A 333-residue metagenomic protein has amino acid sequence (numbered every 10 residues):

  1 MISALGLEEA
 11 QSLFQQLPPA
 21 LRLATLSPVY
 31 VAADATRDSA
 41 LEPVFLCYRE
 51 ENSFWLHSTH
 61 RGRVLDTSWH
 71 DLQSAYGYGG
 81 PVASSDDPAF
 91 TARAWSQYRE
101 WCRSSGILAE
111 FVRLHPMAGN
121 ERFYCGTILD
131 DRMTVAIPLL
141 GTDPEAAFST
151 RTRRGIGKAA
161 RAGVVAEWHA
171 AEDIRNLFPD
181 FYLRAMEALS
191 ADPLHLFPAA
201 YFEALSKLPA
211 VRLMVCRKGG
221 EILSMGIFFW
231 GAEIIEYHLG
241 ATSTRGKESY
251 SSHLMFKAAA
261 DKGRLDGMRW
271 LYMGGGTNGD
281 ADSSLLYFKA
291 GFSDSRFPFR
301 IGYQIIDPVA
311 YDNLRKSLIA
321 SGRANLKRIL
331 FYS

Functional and structural regions predicted by a protein language model:
M1-D66, L114-E248: A conserved beta-strand-loop-helix scaffold within acyl/acetyltransferase catalytic domains
A4, R61-V64, E121-P144, M268-S333: Active-site/acyl-donor-binding loops of N-acyltransferases
L41-P43, S104-I107, V211, L265-M268: Short, high-confidence coil segments that cap the C-terminus of an alpha-helix and link into the following beta-strand
R61-Y78: Conserved acyl-donor/pantetheine-binding loop and adjacent beta-alpha core of acyl/acetyltransferases and related
G77-A89, L140-T142, G240-S249, T277: A short, internal acetyl-CoA/4′-phosphopantetheine-binding micro-motif in the GNAT/acyltransferase core
A89-D131: Non-catalytic accessory segments adjacent to catalytic cores
S96-R99, Y201-N313: Aromatic (often tryptophan-rich) hydrophobic motifs at membrane interfaces
F111, E167, L271-G274: Short catalytic-loop micro-motif centered on adjacent basic/acidic residues
